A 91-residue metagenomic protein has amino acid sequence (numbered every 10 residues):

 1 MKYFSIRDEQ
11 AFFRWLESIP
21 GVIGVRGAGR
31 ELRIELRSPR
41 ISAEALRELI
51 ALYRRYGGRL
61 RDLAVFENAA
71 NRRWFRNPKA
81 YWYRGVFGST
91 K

Functional and structural regions predicted by a protein language model:
M1-D8: Short, surface-exposed ligand-recognition loops at beta-strand->loop->(often short) alpha-helix junctions that present
S5, W15, S38-S42: Short amphipathic alpha-helix initiation/capping segments at coil-to-helix junctions
E9-F13: Short, acidic/polar
R14-E17, A51: Surface-exposed alpha-helical segments enriched in charged/polar residues
L16-A28: Short acidic amphipathic segments
G29-R30, F66: Residue-level "edge-of-site" marker
R30-P39: A generic structural motif
S38-T90: Helix-rich interaction surfaces within compact, conserved domain-sized segments that mediate assembly or partner
